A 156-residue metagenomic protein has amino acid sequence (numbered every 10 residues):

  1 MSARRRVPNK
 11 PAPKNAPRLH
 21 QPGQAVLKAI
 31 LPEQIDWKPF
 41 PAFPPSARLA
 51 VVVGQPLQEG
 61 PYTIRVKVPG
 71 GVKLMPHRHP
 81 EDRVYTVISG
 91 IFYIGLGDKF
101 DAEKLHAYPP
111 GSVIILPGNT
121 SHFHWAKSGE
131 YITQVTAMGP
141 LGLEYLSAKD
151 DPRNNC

Functional and structural regions predicted by a protein language model:
M1-K10: Polybasic, low-complexity, intrinsically disordered segments
K10-Y62, A148-C156: A short, N-terminal "cap"/entry segment at the start of jelly-roll beta-barrel domains of the cupin/DSBH fold
V26-K28, E103, F123-C156: Double-stranded beta-helix
F43-P45, P56-Q58, R78-H79, T86 (+2 more regions): Extracellular/periplasmic catalytic domains that process cell-envelope and extracellular macromolecules
L57, F92, D98-N119: Short acidic-glycine-tyrosine-enriched beta hairpin
E59-H79, A107, P117-N119: Conserved short histidine dyad/triad with adjacent acidic residue
P69-V72, R78-K99: Glycine- and acidic-residue-biased ligand/ion/polar-headgroup-sensing regions
L74-P76, I94-G95, L116, S121-K127: Short beta-strand His + acidic residue motifs that chelate non-heme Fe in jelly-roll/DSBH and cupin folds
